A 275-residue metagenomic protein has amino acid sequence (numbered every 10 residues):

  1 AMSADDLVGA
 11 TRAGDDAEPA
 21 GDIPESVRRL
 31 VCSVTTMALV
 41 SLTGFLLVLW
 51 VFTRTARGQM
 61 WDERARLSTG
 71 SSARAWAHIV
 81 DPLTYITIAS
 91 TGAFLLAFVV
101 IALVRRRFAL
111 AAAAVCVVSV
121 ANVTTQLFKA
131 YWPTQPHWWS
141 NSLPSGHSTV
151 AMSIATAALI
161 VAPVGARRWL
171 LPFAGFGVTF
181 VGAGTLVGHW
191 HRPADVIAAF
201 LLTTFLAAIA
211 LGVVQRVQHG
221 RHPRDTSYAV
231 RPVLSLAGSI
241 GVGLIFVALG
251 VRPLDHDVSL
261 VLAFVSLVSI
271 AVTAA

Functional and structural regions predicted by a protein language model:
M2-T91, L127-H137, V272-A275: N-terminal transmembrane-helix/juxtamembrane module of multi-pass inner/ER membrane proteins
D16-C32, T53-T55, A97-A112, W132-P133 (+4 more regions): Cytoplasmic membrane-interface segments at the C-terminal ends of transmembrane helices
V34, A38-L39, I86-A93, A111-V115 (+2 more regions): Alpha-helical transmembrane segments
A38-L49, T91-A102, L236-G250, S266-A275: Hydrophobic core of alpha-helical transmembrane segments in multi-pass integral membrane proteins
A65-S72, T91-L95, V123-K129, G146-A158: Hydrophobic, membrane-facing alpha-helical anchors
I79-T84, A102-V104, A114-V115: Membrane helical hairpin/interfacial module
A112-N141: Hydrophobic alpha-helical transmembrane segments of integral membrane proteins
Q135-I270: Membrane-embedded catalytic cores of phosphoryl/pyrophosphoryl-handling enzymes
